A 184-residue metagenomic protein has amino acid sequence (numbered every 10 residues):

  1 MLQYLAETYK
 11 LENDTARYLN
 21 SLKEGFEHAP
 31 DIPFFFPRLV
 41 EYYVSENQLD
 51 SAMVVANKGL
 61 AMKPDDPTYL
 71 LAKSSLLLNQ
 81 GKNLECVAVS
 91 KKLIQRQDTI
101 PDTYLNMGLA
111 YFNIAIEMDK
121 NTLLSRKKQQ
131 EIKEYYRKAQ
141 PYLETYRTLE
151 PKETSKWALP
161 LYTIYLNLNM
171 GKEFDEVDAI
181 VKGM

Functional and structural regions predicted by a protein language model:
M1-Y4, P33-E41, T68-A72, D102-N106 (+1 more regions): Alpha-solenoid helical repeat scaffolds
Y9, Y43, L77, Y111 (+2 more regions): Residue at a conserved register position within TPR or TPR-like alpha-solenoid repeats
E24-G25, K58-G59, K92-L93, T145-Y146 (+1 more regions): Canonical positions in the second alpha-helix
P30, P64-D65, D98-T99, P151-K152: Short coil turns that delineate tetratricopeptide repeat
N113-Y142: Short coil/linker segments at helix-helix boundaries
